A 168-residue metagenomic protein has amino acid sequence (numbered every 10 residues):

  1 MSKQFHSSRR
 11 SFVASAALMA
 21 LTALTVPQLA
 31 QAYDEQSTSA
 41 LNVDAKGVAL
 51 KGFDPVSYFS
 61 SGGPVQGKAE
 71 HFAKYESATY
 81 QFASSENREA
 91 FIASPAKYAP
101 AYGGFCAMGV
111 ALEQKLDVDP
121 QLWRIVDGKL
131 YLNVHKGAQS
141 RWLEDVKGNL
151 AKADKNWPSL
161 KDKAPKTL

Functional and structural regions predicted by a protein language model:
S2-M19: N-terminal secretory signal peptides and thylakoid transit peptides that target proteins across membranes
V26-L168: Charged, low-complexity intrinsically disordered segments
